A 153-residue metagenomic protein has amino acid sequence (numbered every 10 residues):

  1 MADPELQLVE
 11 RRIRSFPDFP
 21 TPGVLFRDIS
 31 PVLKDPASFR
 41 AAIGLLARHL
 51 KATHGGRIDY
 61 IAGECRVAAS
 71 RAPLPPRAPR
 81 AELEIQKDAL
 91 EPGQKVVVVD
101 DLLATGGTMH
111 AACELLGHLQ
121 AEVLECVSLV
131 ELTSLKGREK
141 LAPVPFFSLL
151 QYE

Functional and structural regions predicted by a protein language model:
M1-E153: PRPP-associated nucleotide enzymes
